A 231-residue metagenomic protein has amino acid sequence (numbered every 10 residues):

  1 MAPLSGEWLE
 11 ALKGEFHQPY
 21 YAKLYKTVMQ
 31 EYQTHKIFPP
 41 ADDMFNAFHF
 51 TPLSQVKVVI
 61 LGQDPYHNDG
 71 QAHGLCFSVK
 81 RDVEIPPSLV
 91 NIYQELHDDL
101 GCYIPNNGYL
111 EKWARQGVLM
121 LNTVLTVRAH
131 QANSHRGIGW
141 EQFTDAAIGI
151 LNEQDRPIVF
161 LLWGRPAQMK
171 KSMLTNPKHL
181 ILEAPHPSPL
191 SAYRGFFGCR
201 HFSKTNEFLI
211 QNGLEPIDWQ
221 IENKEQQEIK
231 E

Functional and structural regions predicted by a protein language model:
A2-P3, G14-V159, P166-M169, L174 (+4 more regions): A polyanion-binding, active-site-adjacent surface
S5-L9: Short, contiguous pre-domain boundary segments
F196: C-terminal substrate-binding/active-site "lid" region of AdoMet-derived donor-dependent transferases
L214, N223-K230: ASCE RecA-like P-loop NTPase motor cores that couple ATP hydrolysis to mechanical translocation on nucleic acids
